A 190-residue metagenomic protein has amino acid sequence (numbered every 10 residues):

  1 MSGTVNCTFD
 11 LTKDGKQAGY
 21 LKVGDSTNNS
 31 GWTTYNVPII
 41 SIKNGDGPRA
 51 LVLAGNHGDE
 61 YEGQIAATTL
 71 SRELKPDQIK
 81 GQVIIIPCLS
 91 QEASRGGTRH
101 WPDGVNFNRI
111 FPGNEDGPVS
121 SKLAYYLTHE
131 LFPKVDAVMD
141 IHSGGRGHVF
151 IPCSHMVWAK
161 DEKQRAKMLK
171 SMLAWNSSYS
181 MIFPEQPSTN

Functional and structural regions predicted by a protein language model:
M1-N190: Structured catalytic-domain cores with a bias toward divalent-metal coordination
